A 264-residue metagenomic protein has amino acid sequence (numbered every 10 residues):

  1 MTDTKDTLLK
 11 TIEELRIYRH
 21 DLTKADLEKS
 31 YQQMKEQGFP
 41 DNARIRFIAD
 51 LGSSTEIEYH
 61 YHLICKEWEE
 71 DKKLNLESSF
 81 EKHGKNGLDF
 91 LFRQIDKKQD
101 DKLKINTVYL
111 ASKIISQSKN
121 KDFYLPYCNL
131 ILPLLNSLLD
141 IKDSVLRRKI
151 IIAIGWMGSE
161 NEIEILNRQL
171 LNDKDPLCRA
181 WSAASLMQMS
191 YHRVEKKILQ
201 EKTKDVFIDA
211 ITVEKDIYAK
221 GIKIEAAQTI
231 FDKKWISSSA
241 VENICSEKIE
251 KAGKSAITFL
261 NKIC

Functional and structural regions predicted by a protein language model:
M1-N86: N-terminal alpha-helical scaffold/docking segments in eukaryotic complex subunits
K24-Y31, I45-I64, K85-I95, Q117-L138 (+3 more regions): Amphipathic alpha-helical scaffolding segments comprising HEAT/armadillo-like alpha-solenoid repeats
N42, E70-L74, D89, I105-Y109 (+6 more regions): Alpha-solenoid HEAT/ARM repeat scaffold
E69-E70, K85, D100-K102, S144-V145 (+3 more regions): Alpha-helix N-cap/helix-start positions at coil->helix boundaries
E81, S112-S116, G155, M187-Q188 (+1 more regions): Structural signature of alpha-helical solenoid repeat scaffolds
R147-L171, A180-W181: Internal alpha-helical scaffold/solenoid segments in large eukaryotic proteins
S182, Q188-M189, I198-E225: Long alpha-helical HEAT/HEAT-like repeat alpha-solenoid scaffolds in very large eukaryotic proteins, especially those
D232-C264: Eukaryotic acidic, Ser/Thr-rich intrinsically disordered low-complexity regions
